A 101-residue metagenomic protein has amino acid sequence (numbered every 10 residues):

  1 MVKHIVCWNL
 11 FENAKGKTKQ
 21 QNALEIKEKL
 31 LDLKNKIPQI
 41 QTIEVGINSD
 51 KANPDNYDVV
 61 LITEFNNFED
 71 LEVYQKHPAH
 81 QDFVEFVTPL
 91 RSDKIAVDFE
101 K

Functional and structural regions predicted by a protein language model:
M1-Y57, N66-E72, E100-K101: Short S/T/G/P-rich N-terminal loop/turn motif that feeds into the first structured element of a domain
F68-P89, D93: C-terminal structural segments of small proteins and small subunits
P89, F99-E100: Short alpha-helix boundary/capping motifs
